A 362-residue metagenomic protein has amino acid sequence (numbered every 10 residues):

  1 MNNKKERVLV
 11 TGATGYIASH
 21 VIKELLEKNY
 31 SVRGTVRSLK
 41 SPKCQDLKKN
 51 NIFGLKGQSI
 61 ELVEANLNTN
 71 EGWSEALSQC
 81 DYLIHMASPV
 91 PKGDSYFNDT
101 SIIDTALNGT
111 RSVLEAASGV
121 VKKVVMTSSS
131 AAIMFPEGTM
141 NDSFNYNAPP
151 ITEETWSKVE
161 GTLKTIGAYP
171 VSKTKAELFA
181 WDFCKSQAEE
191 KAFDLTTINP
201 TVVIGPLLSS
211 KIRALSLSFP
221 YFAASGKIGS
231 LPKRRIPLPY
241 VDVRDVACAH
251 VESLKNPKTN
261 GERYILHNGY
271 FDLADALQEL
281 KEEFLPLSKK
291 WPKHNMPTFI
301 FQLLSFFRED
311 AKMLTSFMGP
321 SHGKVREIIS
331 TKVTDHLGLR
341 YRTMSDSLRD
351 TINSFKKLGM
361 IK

Functional and structural regions predicted by a protein language model:
K4-Y30: N-terminal Rossmann NAD(P)H-binding glycine-rich loop of SDR-like oxidoreductase domains
L39-S41, N51-N108, S118: NAD(P)H-binding glycine-rich loop region in Rossmannoid oxidoreductase-like domains and their noncatalytic homologs
H85, P89, Y96-Y169, A188-E189: Conserved Rossmann-fold NAD(P)-dependent oxidoreductase catalytic core, especially the SDR/UDP-sugar
S95, K158-T165, S210-V241: A conserved pocket-lining segment of Rossmann-fold NAD(P)-dependent short-chain dehydrogenase/reductase
E189-A192, G205-P220, E252-Y264, L287: Glycine/proline-rich active-site loop of Rossmann-fold NAD(P)-dependent oxidoreductases
Y221-L231, I236-Y264, G269, Q278: Alpha-helical substrate-binding/gating segment
Y264-I265, D272-E327: Terminal hydrophobic/aromatic helix or amphipathic segment near a protein terminus
K332-T334, R342-K362: Amphipathic terminal alpha-helices
